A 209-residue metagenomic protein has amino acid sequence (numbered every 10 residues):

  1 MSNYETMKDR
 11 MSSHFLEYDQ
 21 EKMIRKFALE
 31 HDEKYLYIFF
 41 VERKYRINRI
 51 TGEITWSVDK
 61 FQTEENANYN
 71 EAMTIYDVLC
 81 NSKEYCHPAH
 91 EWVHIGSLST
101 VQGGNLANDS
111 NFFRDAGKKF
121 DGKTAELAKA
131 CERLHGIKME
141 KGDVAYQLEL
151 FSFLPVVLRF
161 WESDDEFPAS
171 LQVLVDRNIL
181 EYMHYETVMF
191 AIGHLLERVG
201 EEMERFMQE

Functional and structural regions predicted by a protein language model:
M1-K34, V78-L134: Short Lys/Arg-enriched alpha/beta "domain-start" segment
Y4, Y18, Y35-Y37, Y45 (+5 more regions): Sequence-level detector for tyrosine residue identity
K8-M11, Q62, Y69, Y85 (+1 more regions): Short linear sequence motifs
M23-T51, I137-E162: Amphipathic, interaction-prone secondary-structure segments
K44-M73, W161-E186: Intrinsically disordered, low-complexity regulatory segments enriched in Ser/Thr/Pro and charged residues
E64-A89, D176-E209: Ampiphathic alpha-helical segments that act as solvent-exposed interaction surfaces
Q102-G103, A107-F112, K141-G142, L180-M183 (+2 more regions): Domain-length accessory/inserted modules outside core catalytic folds
D121-E181: Conserved binding-pocket/active-site segment within a compact domain
